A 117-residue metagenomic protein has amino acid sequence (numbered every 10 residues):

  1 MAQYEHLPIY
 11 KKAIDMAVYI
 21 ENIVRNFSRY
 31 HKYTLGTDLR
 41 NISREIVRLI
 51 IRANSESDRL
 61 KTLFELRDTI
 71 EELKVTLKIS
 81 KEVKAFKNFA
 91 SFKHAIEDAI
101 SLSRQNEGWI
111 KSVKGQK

Functional and structural regions predicted by a protein language model:
M1-K117: Amphipathic alpha-helical assembly/interaction segments
